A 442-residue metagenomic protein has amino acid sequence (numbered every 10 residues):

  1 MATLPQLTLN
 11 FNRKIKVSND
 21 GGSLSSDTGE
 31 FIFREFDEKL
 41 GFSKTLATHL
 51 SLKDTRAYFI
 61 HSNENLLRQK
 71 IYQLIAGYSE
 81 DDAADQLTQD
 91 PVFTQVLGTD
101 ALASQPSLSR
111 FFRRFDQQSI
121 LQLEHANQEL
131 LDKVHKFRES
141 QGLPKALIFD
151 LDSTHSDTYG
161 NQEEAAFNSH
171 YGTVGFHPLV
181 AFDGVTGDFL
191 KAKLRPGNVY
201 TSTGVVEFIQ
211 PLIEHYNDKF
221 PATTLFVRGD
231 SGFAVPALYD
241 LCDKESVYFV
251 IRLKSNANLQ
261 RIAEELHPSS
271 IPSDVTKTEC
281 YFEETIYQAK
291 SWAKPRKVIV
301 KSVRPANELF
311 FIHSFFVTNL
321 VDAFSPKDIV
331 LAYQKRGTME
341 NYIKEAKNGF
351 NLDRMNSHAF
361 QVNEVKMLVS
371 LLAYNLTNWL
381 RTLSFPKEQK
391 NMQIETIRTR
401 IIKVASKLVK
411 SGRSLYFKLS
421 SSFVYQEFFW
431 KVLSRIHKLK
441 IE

Functional and structural regions predicted by a protein language model:
M1-Y200, V206-K219, R381, V404-E442: Dynamic "connector" segments at or just before major functional cores
A2-R13, S18, Y248-N348, S406 (+1 more regions): An anionic, glycine-rich sequence signature occurring as long contiguous blocks
F36, A84, P326-V369, A373-L380: Short amphipathic alpha-helical "interface-anchor" segments enriched in bulky aromatics
R56-N65, A306, S357-M367: Structural motif
L87, D152, A192-R195, R228-D230 (+3 more regions): Generic beta-strand/beta-sheet core signal
V199-N258: Domain-level cores of phosphate- or acyl-group-handling catalytic modules
D353-L419: Basic, amphipathic alpha-helical segments enriched in Lys/Arg and hydrophobic/aromatic residues
